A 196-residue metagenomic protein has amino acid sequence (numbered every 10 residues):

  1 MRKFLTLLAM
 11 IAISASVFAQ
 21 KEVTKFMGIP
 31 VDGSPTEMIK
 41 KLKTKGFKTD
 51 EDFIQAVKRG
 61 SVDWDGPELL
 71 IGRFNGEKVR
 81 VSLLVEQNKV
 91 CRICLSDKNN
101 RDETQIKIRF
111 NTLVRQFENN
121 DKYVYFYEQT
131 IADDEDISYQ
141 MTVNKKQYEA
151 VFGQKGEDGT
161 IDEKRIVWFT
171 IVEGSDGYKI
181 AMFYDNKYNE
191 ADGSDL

Functional and structural regions predicted by a protein language model:
F4-A15: Sec-dependent N-terminal signal peptides
F4-L5, G60-S61, S82, C94 (+2 more regions): Small/flexible residues
A9, T24, V62, L70-F74 (+2 more regions): Short acidic-hydrophobic surface loop/beta-edge motif
S16, V57, K89-C91: Short amphipathic alpha-helical segments, especially helix-boundary/capping motifs
Q20-Q55, R92-L196: Non-cytosolic coordination micro-motifs
S61-K107: Mid-chain, structured segments of secreted extracytoplasmic proteins
